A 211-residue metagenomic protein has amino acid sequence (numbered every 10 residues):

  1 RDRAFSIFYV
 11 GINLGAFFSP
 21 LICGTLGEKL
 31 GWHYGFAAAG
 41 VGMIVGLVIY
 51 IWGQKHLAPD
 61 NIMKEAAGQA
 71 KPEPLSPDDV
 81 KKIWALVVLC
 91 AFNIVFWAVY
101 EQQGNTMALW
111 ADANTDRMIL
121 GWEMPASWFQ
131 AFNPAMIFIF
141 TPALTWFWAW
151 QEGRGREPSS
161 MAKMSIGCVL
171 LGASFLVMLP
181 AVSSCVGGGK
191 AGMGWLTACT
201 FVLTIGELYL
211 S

Functional and structural regions predicted by a protein language model:
R1, F5, L208-S211: Intracellular juxtamembrane helix-capping segments at the cytosolic ends of symmetry-related transmembrane helices
D2, S6, C23-W128, A143-R156: Intracellular loop-helix junctions on the cytosolic face of multi-pass helical membrane proteins
S6-L14, A131, A135, V169 (+1 more regions): Transmembrane alpha-helical cores of Major Facilitator Superfamily
L14, V48, I94-A98, A135 (+3 more regions): Hydrophobic/aromatic residues within the transmembrane alpha-helices of Major Facilitator Superfamily
L14-K29, L176, P180: A gly/Pro-rich, aromatic-decorated transmembrane alpha-helix motif that marks the paired, flexible gating helices
F17-S19, V45, A131-W148, A173: Central cavity-lining transmembrane alpha-helices of secondary-active solute carriers, predominantly the Major
E123-F138, T197-E207: Hydrophobic alpha-helical transmembrane segments
M161-L210: C-terminal transmembrane helical hairpin of 12-TM major facilitator-type secondary transporters
